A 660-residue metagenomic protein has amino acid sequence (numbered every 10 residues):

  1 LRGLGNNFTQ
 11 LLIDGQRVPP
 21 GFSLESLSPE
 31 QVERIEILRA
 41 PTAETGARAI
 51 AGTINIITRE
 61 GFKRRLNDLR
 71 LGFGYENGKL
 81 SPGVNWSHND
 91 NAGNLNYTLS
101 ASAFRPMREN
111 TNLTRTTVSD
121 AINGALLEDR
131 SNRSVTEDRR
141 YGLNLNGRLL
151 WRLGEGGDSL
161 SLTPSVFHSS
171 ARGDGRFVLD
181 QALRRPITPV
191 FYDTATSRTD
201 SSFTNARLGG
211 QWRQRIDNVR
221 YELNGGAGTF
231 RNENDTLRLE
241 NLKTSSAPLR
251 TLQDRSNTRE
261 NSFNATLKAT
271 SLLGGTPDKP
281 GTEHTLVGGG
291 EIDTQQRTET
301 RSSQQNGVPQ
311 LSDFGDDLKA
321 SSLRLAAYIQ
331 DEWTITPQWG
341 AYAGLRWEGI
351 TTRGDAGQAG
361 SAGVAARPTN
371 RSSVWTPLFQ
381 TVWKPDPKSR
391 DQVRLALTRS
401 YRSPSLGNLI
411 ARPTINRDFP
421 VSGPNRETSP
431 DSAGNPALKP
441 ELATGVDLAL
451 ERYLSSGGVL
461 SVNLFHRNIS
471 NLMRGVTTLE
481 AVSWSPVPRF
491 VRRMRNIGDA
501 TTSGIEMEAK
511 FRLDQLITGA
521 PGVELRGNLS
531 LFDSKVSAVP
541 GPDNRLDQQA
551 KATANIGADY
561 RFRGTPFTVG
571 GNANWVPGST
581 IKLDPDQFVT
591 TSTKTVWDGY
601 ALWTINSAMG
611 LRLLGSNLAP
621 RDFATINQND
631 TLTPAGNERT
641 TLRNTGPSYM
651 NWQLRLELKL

Functional and structural regions predicted by a protein language model:
R2, L12, I37, A49-L71 (+1 more regions): N-terminal periplasmic accessory domains that precede and gate Gram-negative outer-membrane beta-barrel machines
Q16-T42: Short acidic/polar hinge/loop motifs at secondary-structure boundaries that mediate gating or recognition
G78-T111, A125-G175, D200-I216: Transmembrane beta-barrel wall of Gram-negative outer-membrane proteins
N144-S169, T196-G357, K384-K388, G504 (+3 more regions): Face-selective signature of the C-terminal outer-membrane beta-barrel domain
E260-S262, T270-G274, K279-Q295, L318-R467 (+1 more regions): Structural signature of Gram-negative outer-membrane beta-barrels, strongest in the C-terminal barrel of TonB-dependent
S262-K268, A433-K439, G445, S456-R526 (+2 more regions): Outer membrane beta-barrel strand-and-loop segments of large Gram-negative receptors, especially TonB-dependent
A341, S461, F465-I469, V487-S579: Gram-negative outer-membrane beta-barrel transporters
Y401, S470, W575-K582, L602-L660: C-terminal beta-signal and adjacent terminal beta-strands/loops of Gram-negative outer-membrane beta-barrel proteins
